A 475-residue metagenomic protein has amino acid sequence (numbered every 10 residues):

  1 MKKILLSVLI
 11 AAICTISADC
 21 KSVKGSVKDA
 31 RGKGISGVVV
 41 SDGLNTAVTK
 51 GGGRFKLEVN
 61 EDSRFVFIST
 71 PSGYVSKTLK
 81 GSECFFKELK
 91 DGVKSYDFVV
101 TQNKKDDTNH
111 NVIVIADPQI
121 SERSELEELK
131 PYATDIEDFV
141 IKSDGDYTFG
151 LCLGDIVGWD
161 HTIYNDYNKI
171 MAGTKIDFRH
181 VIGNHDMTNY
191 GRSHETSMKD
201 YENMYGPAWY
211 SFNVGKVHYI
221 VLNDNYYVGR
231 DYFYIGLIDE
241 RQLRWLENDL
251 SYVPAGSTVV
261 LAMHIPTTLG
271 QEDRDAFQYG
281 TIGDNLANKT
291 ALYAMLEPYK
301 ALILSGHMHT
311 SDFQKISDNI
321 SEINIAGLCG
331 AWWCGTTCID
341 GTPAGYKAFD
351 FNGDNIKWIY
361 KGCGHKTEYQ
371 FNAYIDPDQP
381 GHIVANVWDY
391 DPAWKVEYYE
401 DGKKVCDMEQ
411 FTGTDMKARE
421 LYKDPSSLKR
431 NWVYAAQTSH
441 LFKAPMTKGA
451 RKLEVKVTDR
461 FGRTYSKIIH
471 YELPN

Functional and structural regions predicted by a protein language model:
K21-V23, D29-L44: Short, ordered, surface-exposed loop/turn motifs in non-cytosolic proteins
S22, R31, T70-N165, G449-E454 (+1 more regions): N-terminal active-site segment of His-dependent metallophosphoesterases
V38-D42, F65-V66, V396-Y398: Hydrophobic beta-strand segments
L44-E58: Short, acidic Ser/Thr/Gly-rich low-complexity loop/linker segments typical of extracellular and cell-surface proteins
T46, E61-T78: A short, solvent-exposed beta-strand micro-motif common in secreted/extracellular proteins
S72-T78, F85-E88, H161-A255, R274-L302 (+1 more regions): Extended active-site neighborhood of metal-dependent phosphoesterases/phosphodiesterases
I320-D401, S439-I468: Binuclear metal-dependent phosphoesterase catalytic core
D415-K443: Aromatic sugar-binding surface patches on proteins that engage polysaccharides or sugar-phosphate polymers
